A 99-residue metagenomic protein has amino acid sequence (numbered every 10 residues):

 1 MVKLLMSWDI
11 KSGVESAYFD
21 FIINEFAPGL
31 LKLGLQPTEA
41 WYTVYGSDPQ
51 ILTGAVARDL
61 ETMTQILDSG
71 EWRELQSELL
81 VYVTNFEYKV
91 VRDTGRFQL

Functional and structural regions predicted by a protein language model:
V2-D9: Active-site-flanking beta-strand signature of metal-NTP-handling nucleotidyl enzymes and homologous cyclase-like
D9-F21: Short, surface-exposed ligand-recognition loops at beta-strand->loop->(often short) alpha-helix junctions that present
V14-S16, E61-M63, R96: Residue-level signal for secondary-structure boundary sites
E25-T38, V56-V91: An amphipathic, aromatic/His-enriched active-site/gating alpha helix that lines ligand/cofactor pockets
A40-T43: Short, solvent-exposed loop/turn elements at beta->coil junctions and helix N-caps that rim active or binding pockets
Y45-P49: Short acidic/glycine-enriched loop/turn segments that link adjacent beta-strands
V91-L99: Short, low-order "capping/linker" segments at domain edges
